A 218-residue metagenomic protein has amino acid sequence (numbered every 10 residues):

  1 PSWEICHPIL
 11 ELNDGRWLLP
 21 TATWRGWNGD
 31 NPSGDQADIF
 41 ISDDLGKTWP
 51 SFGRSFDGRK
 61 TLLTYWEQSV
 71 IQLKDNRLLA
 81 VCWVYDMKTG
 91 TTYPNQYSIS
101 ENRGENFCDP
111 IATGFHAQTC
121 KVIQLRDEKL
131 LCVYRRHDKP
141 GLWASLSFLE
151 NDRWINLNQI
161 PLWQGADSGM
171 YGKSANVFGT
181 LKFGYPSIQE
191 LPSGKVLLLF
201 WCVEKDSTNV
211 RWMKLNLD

Functional and structural regions predicted by a protein language model:
P1-D218: Asp-box/BNR beta-propeller blade signature and adjacent active/binding-site loops in extracellular glycan-interacting
